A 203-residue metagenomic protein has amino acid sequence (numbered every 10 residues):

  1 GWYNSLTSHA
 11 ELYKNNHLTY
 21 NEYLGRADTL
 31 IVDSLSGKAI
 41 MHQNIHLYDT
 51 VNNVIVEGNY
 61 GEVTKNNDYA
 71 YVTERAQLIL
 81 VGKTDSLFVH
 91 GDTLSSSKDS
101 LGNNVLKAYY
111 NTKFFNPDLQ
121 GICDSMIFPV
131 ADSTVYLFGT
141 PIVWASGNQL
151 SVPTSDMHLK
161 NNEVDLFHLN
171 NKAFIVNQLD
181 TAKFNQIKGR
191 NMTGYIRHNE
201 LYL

Functional and structural regions predicted by a protein language model:
G1-L203: Structural signature for solvent-exposed beta-strand/loop edge elements and short helix-capping sites, enriched
